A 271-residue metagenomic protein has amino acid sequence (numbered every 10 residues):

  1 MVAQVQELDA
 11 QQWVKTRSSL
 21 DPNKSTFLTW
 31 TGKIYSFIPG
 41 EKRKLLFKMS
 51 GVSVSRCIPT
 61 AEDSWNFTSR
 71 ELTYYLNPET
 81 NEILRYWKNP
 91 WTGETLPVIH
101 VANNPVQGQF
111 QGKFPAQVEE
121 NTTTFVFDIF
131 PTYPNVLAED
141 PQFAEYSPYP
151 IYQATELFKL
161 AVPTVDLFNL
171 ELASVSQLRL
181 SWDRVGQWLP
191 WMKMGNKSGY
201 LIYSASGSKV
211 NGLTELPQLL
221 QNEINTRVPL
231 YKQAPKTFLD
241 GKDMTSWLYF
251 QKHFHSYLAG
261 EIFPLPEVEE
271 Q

Functional and structural regions predicted by a protein language model:
V2-E79, G207, Q233, T237 (+1 more regions): N-terminal segment immediately downstream of the Sec signal-peptide cleavage site in secreted/extracellular proteins
V5, W13-V14, L20, L45-F47 (+10 more regions): Extended hydrophobic/Leu-rich segments
Q11, L28, D63, R85 (+4 more regions): Short, low-complexity intrinsically disordered segments
K15, G32, F67, N89 (+4 more regions): Intrinsic disorder/low-complexity segments enriched in polar/charged and small flexible residues
G40-Q177: Predominantly extracellular/secreted and cell-surface proteins with exposed, flexible low-complexity segments
N135-Q271: A eukaryote-biased signal for long
